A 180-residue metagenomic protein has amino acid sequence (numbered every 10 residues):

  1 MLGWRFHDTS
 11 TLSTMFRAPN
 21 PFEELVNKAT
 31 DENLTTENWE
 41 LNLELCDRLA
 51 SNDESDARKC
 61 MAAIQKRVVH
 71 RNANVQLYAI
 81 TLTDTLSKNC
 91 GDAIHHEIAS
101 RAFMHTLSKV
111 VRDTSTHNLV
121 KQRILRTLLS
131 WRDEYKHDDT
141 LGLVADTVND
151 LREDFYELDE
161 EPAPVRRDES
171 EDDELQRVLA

Functional and structural regions predicted by a protein language model:
L2-A180: Eukaryote-specific intrinsically disordered, low-complexity regulatory regions enriched for Ser/Thr/Pro/Gln
